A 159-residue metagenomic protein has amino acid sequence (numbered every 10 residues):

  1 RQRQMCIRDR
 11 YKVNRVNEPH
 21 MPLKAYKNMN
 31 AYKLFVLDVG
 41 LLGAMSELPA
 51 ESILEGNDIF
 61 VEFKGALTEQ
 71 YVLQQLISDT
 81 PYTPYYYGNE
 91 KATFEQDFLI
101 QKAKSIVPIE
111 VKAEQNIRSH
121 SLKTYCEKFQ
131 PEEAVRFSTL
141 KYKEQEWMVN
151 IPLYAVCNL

Functional and structural regions predicted by a protein language model:
R1-Q4, R8-E95, I100-Q101: Accessory nucleic acid-recognition modules appended to NTPase machines
Y86, P108-V111: Short catalytic-loop micro-motif centered on adjacent basic/acidic residues
I100-P108: Active-site beta-strand-loop-beta-strand hairpin of nuclease catalytic cores that positions key catalytic residues
A113-L153: Catalytic cores of nucleic-acid endonucleases
